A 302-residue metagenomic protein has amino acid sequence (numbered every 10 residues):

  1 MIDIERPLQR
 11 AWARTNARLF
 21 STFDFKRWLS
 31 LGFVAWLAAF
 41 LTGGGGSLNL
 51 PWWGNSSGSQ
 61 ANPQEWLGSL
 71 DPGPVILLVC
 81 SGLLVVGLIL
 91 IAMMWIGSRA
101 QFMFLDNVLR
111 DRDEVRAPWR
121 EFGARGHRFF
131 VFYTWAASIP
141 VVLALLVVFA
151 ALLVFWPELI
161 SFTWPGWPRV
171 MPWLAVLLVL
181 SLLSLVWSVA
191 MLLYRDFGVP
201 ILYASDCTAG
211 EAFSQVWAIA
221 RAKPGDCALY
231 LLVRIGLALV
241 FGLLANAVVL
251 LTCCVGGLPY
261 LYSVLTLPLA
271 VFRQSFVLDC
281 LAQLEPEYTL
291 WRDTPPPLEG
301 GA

Functional and structural regions predicted by a protein language model:
I2-R6, R10-S30, V34-L41, L48-A61 (+7 more regions): Juxtamembrane transition segments at transmembrane-helix termini in multipass membrane proteins
S30-A38, P72-L84, L88-A92, L153 (+3 more regions): Transmembrane alpha-helical segments and their membrane-interface loop/helix boundaries that make up the transmembrane
F40, G87-R99, M103, S138-V142: Mid-bilayer segments of alpha-helical transmembrane spans in multi-pass integral membrane proteins that mediate
W53-G82: Interfacial loop/helix-cap signal at membrane boundaries in integral membrane proteins
P74-L78, G82, V86, E114-V142 (+1 more regions): Alpha-helical membrane-spanning segments of integral membrane proteins, especially the hydrophobic core of TM bundles
W95-A124: Hydrophobic transmembrane alpha-helix segments characteristic of membrane transport and insertion machinery
G123-S138, A220-G236: Loop-to-transmembrane boundary segments
